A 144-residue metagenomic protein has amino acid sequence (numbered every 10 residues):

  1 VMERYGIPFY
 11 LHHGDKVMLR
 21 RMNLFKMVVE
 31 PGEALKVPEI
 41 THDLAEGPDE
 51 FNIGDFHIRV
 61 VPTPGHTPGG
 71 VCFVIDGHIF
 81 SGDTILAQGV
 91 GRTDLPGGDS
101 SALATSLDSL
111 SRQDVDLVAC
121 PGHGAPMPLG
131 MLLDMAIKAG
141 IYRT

Functional and structural regions predicted by a protein language model:
V1-E50, D134-I141: Active-site HxH/HxHxD metal-binding segment of metal-dependent hydrolases
R4, I53-D55, D114: Short, well-ordered coil/turn elements that cap or connect secondary structure elements
R21-G32, H57-R143: Metallo-beta-lactamase
I40, G54-R59: Short beta-strand or tight-loop elements that sit immediately N-terminal to catalytic metal-binding acidic residues
L44-A45, F51, Q113, A119: Hydrophobic beta-strand core residues of beta-sandwich domains
